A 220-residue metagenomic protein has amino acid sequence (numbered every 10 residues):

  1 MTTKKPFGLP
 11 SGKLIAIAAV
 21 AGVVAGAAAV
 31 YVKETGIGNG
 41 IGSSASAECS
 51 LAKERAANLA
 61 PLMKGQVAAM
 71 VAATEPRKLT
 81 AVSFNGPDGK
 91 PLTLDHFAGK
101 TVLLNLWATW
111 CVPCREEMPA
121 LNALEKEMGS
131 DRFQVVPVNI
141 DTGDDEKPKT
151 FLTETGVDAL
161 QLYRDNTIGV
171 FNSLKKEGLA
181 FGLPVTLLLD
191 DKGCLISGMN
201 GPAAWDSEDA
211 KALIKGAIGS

Functional and structural regions predicted by a protein language model:
M1-K78, S220: N-terminal targeting signals for export/organelle localization
V71-P76, A81-V102: A short beta-strand-turn-helix
R77-L79, F97-G99, S130, G143 (+2 more regions): Extracytoplasmic
A98, L106-A123: Conserved redox-active cysteine motifs that mediate thiol-disulfide chemistry, especially di-cysteine Cys-X(1-2)-Cys
T101-V102, F133, P184: Alpha/beta-hydrolase fold active-site loops
L104, V136-V138, L187: Conserved hydrophobic packing residues within short motifs/helices of P-loop NTPase cores of ABC-family ATPases
R115-G156, N166-L174, A212: Structural microenvironment flanking redox-active thiols in thiol-disulfide oxidoreductases
T150, E154-A159, D165-A217: Thiol/disulfide oxidoreductase modules built on the thioredoxin-like
